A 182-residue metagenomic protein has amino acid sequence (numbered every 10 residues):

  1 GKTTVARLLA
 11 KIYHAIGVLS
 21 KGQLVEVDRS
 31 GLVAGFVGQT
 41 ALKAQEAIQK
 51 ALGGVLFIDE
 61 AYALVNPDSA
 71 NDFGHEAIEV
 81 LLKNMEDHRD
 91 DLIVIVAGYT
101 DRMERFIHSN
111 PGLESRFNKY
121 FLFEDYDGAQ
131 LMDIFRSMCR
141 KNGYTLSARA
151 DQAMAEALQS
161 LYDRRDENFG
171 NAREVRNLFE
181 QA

Functional and structural regions predicted by a protein language model:
G1-G22, E46-L52, F117: Walker A/P-loop
T3-A6, V27, A44, D59 (+5 more regions): Conserved RecA-like P-loop NTPase ATPase core
R7, Y62-S69, I78-E124, A129-M132 (+1 more regions): Canonical AAA+ ATPase core
I16-K21, R105-H108, E114-S115, F123-N168: Conserved C-terminal "switch" segment of AAA+ ATPases
S20-G22, K50-G53, I58, D87-D91: Short loop/turn elements that form and flank the Walker-type P-loop nucleotide-binding site in RecA-like NTPase cores
S20-L52, H75: Short glycine-rich substrate-engagement loop in P-loop NTPases that contacts/grips substrate
V27-D28, A51-A70, Y99: Conserved P-loop NTPase "ATPase switch" module shared by AAA+ and STAND
R136, A155, G170-A182: C-terminal helical "lid" of AAA+/P-loop NTPase domains
